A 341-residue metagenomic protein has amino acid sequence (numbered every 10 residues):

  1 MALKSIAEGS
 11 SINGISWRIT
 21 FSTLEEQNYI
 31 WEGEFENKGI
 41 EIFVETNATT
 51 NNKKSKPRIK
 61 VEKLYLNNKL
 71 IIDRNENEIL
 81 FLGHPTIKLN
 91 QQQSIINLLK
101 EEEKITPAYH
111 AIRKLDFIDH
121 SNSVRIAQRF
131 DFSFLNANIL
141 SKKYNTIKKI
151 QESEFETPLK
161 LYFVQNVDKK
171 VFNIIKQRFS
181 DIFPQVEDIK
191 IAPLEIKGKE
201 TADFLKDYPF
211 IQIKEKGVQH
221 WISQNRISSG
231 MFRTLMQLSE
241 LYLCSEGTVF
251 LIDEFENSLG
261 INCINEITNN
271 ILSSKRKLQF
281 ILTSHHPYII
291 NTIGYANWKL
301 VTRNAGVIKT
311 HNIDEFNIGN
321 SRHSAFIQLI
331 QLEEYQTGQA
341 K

Functional and structural regions predicted by a protein language model:
M1-E45, T49-N51: Conserved P-loop NTP-binding catalytic core
M1-E8, L205-K341: Switch/communication elements of ASCE P-loop NTPase nucleotide-binding domains
S11-S16, N52-V61, F204-F210, G294-A296: A short, compositionally biased
I19-E25, L66, I213-V218: Short acidic, glycine-rich loop/turn motifs
E25-Y29, L70, V218-H220, G306-V307: Short acidic/polar mixed-charge low-complexity motifs
E32-E187: Electropositive, glycine-dotted interaction segments that contact anionic polymers or phosphate-rich ligands
F35-G39, P193, T302-R303: Short, low-complexity Ser/Thr-rich regulatory SLiMs
D131-V249, T337-K341: Conserved NTPase motor "head" modules and their coupling/switch loops across ABC/AAA+ ATPases, GTPases, and GHKL ATPases
